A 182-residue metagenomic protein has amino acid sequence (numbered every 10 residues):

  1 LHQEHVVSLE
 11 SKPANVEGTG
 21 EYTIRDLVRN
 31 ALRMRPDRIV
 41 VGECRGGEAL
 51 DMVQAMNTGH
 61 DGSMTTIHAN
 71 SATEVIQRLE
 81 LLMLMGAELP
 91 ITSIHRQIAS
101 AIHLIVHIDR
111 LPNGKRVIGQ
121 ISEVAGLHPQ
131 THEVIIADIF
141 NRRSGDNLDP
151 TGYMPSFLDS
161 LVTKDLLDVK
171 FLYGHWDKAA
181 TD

Functional and structural regions predicted by a protein language model:
L1-N30: Nucleotide-state-sensitive switch-loop elements of NTP-binding domains
L1-V7, A31-P129: Conserved P-loop NTPase nucleotide-binding/switch module
V16, V40-V41, D146: A generic structural signal for short
T23, P90-I94, L167-D168: General structural signal for secondary-structure boundaries
D26, D51, S156-D159: Short Gly/charged-rich anion-binding patches and loops
N113-D182: NTP-binding/hydrolysis catalytic cores, primarily Walker-type P-loop NTPases
